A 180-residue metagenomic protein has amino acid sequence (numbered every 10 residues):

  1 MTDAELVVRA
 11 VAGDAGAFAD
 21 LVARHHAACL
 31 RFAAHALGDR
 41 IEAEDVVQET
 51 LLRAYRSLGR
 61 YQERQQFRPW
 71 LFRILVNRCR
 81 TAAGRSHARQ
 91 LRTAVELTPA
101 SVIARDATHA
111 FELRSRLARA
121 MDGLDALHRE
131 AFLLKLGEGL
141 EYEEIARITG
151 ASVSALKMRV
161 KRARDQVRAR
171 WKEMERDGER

Functional and structural regions predicted by a protein language model:
R9, F111, R116-R119, L133 (+3 more regions): C-terminal edge and immediately downstream basic/flexible tail or linker adjoining helix-turn-helix-like DNA-binding
V11-A12, L37-D39, E49-Q66, R85-H87: Sigma70-family region 2
V11-D20, L30-E49, E175-D177: Short, charged helix-capping/linker segments at alpha-helix termini
L21, H25, C29, T50 (+3 more regions): Residue-level preference for hydrophobic side chains embedded in well-ordered alpha helices
R24-A27, H35-G38, L133-E143: Short helix-capping/turn signature of helix-turn-helix
R56-E63, R73-A94, A110, W171-E173: Arg/Lys-rich amphipathic alpha helix in sigma70-family domain 2
P69, V76, R80, H128 (+3 more regions): DNA-recognition helix of helix-turn-helix
S86, A94-D122: Acidic, proline/glycine-rich intrinsically disordered inter-domain spacer in sigma factors
